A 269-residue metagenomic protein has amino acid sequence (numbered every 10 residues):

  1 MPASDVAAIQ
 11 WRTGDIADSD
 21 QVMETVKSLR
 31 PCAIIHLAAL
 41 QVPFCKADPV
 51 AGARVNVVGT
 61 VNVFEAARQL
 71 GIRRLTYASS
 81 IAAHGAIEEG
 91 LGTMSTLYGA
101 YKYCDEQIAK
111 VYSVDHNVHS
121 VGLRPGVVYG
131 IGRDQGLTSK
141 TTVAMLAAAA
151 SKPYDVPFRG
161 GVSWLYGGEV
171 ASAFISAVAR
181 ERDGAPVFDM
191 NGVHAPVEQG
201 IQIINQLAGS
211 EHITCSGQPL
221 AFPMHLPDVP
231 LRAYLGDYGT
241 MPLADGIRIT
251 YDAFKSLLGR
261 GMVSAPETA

Functional and structural regions predicted by a protein language model:
W11, G52-A53, A67, Y98: A hydrophobic alpha-helix adjacent to the NAD(P)-binding/active-site core of NAD(P)-dependent oxidoreductases, strongly
T13-V55: NAD(P)H-binding glycine-rich loop region in Rossmannoid oxidoreductase-like domains and their noncatalytic homologs
D18, A33, G59-N62, R74 (+2 more regions): Conserved cofactor-binding/catalytic machinery of classical short-chain dehydrogenase/reductase
I34-A38, L75-I81, L123-P125: SDR active-site strand-loop-helix element
L40-V42, I81-E88, G126-Y129: Active-site segment of SDR-like NAD(P)-dependent oxidoreductases
V58-G99: Conserved Rossmann-fold NAD(P)-dependent oxidoreductase catalytic core, especially the SDR/UDP-sugar
K110-V162, E169: NAD(P)-dependent short-chain dehydrogenase/reductase
K152, P157-G160, W164-A269: C-terminal substrate-binding subdomain of Rossmann-fold SDR/epimerase-dehydratase oxidoreductases
